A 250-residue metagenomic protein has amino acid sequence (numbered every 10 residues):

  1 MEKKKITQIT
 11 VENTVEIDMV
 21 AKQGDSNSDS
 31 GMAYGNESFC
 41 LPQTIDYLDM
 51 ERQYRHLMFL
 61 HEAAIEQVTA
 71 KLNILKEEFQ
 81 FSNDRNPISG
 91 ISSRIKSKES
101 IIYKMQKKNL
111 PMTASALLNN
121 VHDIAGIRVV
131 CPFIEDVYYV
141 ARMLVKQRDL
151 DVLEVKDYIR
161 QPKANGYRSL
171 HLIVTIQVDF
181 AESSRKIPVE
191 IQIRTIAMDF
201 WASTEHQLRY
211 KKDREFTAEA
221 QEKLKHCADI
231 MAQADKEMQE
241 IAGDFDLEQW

Functional and structural regions predicted by a protein language model:
E2: Acidic, glycine-enriched catalytic cores built around paired aspartates
I6-I65, T69-E78, I187-W250: An acidic, glycine-/histidine-flanked metal-binding catalytic module
Y34-G35, M58, P87-I91, L117-L118 (+1 more regions): Glycine-rich, low-complexity intrinsically disordered segments
L57, H61, I65, K98 (+2 more regions): Generic alpha-helical secondary structure
A64-T69, N73-L110: Surface-exposed, low-hydrophobicity interaction/linker segments
T113-H122: Short, flexible, solvent-exposed loop/turn segments with mixed acidic/basic and small polar residues
L118, C131-E240: Long beta-strand-rich cores associated with HINT superfamily self-processing modules
I124-C131: Terminal, regulation- and interaction-focused segments at domain boundaries
